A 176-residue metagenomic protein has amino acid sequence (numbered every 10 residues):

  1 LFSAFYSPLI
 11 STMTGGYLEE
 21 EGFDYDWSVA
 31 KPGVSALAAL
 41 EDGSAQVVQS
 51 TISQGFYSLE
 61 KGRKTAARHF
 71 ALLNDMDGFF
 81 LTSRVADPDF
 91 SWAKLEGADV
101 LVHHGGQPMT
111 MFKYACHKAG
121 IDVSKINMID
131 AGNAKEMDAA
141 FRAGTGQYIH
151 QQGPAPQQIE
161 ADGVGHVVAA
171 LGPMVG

Functional and structural regions predicted by a protein language model:
L1, T65-N74, A98-L101, V167-P173: A structural signal for short loop-to-beta-strand junctions that line the ligand-binding cleft of periplasmic/secreted
F2-V29, S58-K61, T110-H117: Short, polar/charged alpha-helical segment
S7, D75-L81, G165-H166, G176: Small-molecule pocket liners
F23-Y25, E41-S53, G62-A66, A98-L101 (+2 more regions): Alpha-to-beta junction loops
Y25-P32, Q49, V123-N133: Short beta-strand-to-loop elements that line the ligand-binding cleft of bilobed periplasmic-binding protein-like
S35-A39, A45, Q54, E136-A140 (+1 more regions): Short, hydrophobic alpha-helical packing/hinge segments within bilobed ligand-binding/sensory domains
R84-D99: Flexible hinge/capping segments at coil-to-helix
M128, K135-G176: Pocket-lining segment of extracytoplasmic ligand-binding domains
